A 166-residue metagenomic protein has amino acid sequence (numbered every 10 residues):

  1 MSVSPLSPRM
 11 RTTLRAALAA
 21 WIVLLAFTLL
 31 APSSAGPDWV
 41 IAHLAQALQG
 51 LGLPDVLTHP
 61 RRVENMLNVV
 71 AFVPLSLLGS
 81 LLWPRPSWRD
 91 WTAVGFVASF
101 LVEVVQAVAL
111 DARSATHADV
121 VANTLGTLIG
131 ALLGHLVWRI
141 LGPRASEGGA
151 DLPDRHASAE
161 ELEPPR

Functional and structural regions predicted by a protein language model:
M1-R113, A131-R166: Bulky hydrophobic segments
R113-L125: Non-cytosolic membrane-interface motifs at loop->transmembrane helix junctions
L128: Gly/Ser/Thr-rich beta-alpha loop segments that engage phosphate groups in nucleotides
